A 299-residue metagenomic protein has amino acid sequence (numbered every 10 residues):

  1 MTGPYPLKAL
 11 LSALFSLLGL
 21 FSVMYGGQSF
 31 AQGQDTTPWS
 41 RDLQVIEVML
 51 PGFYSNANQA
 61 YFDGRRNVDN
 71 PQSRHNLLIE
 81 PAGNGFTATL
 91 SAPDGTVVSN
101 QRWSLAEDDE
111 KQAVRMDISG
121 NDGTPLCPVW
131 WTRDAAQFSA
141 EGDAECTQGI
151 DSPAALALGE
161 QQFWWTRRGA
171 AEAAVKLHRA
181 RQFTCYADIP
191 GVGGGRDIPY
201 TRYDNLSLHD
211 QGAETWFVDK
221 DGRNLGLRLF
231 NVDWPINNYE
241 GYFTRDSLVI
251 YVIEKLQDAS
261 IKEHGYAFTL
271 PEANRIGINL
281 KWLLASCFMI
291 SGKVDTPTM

Functional and structural regions predicted by a protein language model:
T2-F15: Bacterial N-terminal signal peptides that target proteins for export
F15, G19-V23: Hydrophobic core
D35, W39-P51, S55-G64, T89-M299: Calycin-type beta-barrel ligand-binding domains and close structural analogs
D69-G83: Short secondary-structure subsegments characteristic of cysteine-rich extracellular domains
